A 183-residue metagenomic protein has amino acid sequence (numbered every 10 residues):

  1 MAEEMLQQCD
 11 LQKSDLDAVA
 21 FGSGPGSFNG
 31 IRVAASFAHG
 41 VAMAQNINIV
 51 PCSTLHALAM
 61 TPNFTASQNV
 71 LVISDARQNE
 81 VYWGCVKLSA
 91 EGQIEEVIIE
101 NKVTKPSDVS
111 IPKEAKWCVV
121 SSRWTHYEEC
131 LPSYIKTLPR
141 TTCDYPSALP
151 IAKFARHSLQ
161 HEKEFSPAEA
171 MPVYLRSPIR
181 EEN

Functional and structural regions predicted by a protein language model:
M1, S36, A57, P150-F154: Short amphipathic alpha-helical face segments that pack within enzyme cores and frequently flank/anchor catalytic
M1-P25, Y145: N-terminal beta-alpha supersecondary unit
E3-D10, S14, D75, I111 (+3 more regions): Replace "anionic and nucleotidyl ligands
M5-C9, A44, P62, I151-L159: Stable alpha-helical structural segments in soluble proteins, enriched in small hydrophobic residues
A18-T54: DPxDG-like acidic metal-binding loop motif
N48-Y145, Y174, I179-R180: Surface "functional belts" at beta-alpha junctions
P139-N183: Acyltransferase
